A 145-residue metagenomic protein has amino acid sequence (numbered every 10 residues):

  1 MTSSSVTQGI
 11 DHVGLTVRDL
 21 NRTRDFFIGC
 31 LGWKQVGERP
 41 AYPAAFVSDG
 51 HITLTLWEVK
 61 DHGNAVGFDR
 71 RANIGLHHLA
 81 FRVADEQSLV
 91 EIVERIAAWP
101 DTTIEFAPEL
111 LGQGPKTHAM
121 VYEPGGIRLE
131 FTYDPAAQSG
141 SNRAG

Functional and structural regions predicted by a protein language model:
M1-N21, L76-L79, P135-G145: N-terminal beta-strand motif that seeds the catalytic metal site of vicinal oxygen chelate
M1-S3, N64-D69: Short beta-strand/turn micro-motifs at beta-sheet edges
G9, A41, G75, P115: Exposed loop/turn and edge beta-strand positions of beta-sandwich/beta-sheet ligand-binding modules
T16-D61: Core segments of cupin and vicinal oxygen chelate
V17-N21, L79-R128: Vicinal oxygen chelate
W57, G112, F131-Q138: Short beta->alpha transition motifs characteristic of CBS
D61-G67, F106-A107, Q138-G140: A short, acidic/glycine-rich surface segment
D69-R82: Helix-adjacent hinge/juxtasegments
